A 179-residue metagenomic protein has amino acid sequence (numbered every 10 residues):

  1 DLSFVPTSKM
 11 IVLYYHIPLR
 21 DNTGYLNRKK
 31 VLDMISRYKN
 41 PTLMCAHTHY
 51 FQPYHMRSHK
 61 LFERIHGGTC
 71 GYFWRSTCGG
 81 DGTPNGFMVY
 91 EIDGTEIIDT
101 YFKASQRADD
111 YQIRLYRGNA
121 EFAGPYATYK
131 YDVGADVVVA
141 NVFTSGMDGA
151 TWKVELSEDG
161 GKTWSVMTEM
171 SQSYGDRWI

Functional and structural regions predicted by a protein language model:
D1-R64: His/acidic metal-ligating clusters that form di-metal
V5, V154-L156, W164-M167: Extended hydrophobic/Leu-rich segments
Y25, T95, G161-K162, D176: Intrinsically disordered, low-complexity regions
D33-S36, G94, D159-S165: Polar/charged alpha-helical tracts
K60-G146, A150-G160: Binuclear metal-dependent phosphoesterase catalytic core
K162-I179: Solvent-exposed serine/threonine-rich low-complexity stretches and specific carbohydrate-binding patches
